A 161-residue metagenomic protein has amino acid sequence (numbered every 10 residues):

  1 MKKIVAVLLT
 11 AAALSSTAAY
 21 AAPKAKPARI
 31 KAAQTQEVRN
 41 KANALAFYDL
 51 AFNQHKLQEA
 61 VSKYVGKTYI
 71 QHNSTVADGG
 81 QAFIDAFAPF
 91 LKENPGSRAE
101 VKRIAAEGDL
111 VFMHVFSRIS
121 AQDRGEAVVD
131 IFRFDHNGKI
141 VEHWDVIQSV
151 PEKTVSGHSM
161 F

Functional and structural regions predicted by a protein language model:
I4-V5, K26: Residue-level detector of intrinsically disordered/flexible regions characterized by low predicted structural confidence
V5-L14, A18: Hydrophobic helical h-region of N-terminal Sec-dependent signal peptides in bacterial secretory/periplasmic proteins
Y20-F161: C-terminal and inter-domain tail/linker signature
